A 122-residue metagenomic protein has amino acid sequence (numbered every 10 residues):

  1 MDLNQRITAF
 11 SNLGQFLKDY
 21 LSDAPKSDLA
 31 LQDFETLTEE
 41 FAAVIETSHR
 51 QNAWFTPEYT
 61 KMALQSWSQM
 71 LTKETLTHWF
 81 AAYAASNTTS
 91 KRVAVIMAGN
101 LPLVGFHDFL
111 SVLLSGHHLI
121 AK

Functional and structural regions predicted by a protein language model:
M1-K91: N-terminal Rossmann-like NAD(P)+-binding subdomain of aldehyde/semialdehyde dehydrogenases
H78-K122: Conserved small-residue-rich beta-alpha loop and adjacent elements that most often cradle the phosphate/pyrophosphate
